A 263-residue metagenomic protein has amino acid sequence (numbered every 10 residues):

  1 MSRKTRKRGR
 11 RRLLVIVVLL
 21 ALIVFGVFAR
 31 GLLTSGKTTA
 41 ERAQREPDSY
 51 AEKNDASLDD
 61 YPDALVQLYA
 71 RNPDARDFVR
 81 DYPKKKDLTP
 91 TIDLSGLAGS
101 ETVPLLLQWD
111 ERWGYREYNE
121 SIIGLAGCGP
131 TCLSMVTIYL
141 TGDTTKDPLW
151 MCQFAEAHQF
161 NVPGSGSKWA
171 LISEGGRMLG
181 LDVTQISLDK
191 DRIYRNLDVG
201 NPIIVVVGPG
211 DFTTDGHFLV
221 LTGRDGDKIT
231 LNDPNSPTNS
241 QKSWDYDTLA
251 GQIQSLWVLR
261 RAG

Functional and structural regions predicted by a protein language model:
M1-R11: N-terminal Lys/Arg-rich, disordered targeting/topogenic segments
G9-V18, V24-F160: Active-site-adjacent structural segments surrounding the nucleophilic cysteine of cysteine proteases and isopeptidases
F25-E52, D93-L94, E101, I138 (+1 more regions): Conserved active-site-adjacent core of cysteine acyl-enzyme catalytic domains
